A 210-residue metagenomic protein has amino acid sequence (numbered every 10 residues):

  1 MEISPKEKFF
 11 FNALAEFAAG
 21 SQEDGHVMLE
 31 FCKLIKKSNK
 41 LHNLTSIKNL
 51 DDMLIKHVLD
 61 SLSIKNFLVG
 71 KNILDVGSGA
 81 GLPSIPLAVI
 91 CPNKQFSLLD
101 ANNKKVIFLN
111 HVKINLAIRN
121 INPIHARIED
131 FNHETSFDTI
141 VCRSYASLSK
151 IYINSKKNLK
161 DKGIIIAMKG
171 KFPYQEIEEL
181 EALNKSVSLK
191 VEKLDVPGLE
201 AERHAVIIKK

Functional and structural regions predicted by a protein language model:
E2-G70, K104-I107, H111-I121: Class I SAM-dependent transferase core
I35, L87, K169, I208: Residue-level signal for inorganic ion chemistry
L59-C142, Y152-I153: Conserved SAM/SAH cofactor-binding pocket of Class I
Q95, N120-N122, I164, V187-K190: Conserved beta-strand segments of alpha/beta enzyme cores
Y145-L148, K171-P173: Short beta->alpha connector loops
Y152-I164: A short glycine-rich, Lys/Arg-flanked "PGG" loop and its adjoining helix->strand segment in the class I
K162-P173: Conserved beta-strand signature within the Rossmann-like core of class I S-adenosyl-L-methionine
K171-K210: Active-site capping/gating segments
